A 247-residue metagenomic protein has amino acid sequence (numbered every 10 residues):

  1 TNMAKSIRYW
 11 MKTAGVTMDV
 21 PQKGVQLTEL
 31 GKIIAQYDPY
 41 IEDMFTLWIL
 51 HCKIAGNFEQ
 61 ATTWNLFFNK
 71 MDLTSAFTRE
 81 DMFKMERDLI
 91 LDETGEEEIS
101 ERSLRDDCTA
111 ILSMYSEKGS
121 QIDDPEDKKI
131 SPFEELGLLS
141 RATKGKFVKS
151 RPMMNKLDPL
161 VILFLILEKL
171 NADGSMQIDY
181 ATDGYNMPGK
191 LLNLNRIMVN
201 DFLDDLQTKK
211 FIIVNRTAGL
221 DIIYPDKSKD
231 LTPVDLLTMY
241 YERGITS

Functional and structural regions predicted by a protein language model:
T1-S247: Donor-sugar nucleotide-binding helix/loop cap in glycosyltransferases
